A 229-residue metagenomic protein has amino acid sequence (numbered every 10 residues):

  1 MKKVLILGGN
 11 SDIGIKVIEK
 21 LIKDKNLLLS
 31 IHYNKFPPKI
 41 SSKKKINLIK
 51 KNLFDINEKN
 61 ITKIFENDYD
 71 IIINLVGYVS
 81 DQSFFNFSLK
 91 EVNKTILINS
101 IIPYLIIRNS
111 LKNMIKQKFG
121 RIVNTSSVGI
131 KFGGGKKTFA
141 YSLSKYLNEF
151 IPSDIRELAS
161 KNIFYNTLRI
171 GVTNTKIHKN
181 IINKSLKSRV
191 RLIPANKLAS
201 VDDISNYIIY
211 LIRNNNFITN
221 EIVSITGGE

Functional and structural regions predicted by a protein language model:
N10, G14-I18: N-terminal Rossmann NAD(P)H-binding glycine-rich loop of SDR-like oxidoreductase domains
L75-D81, G228: Conserved NAD(P)H cofactor-binding loop of Rossmann-fold oxidoreductase domains
S83-F84, E91-N93, H178, R189: Substrate-binding pocket helix/loop in short-chain dehydrogenase/reductase
I107-R108, S153: A short, exposed helix-loop element centered on a Lys and neighboring polar residues
F119, L198-I225: C-terminal substrate-recognition "lid" of short-chain dehydrogenase/reductases
R121-A159, V172: Catalytic loop of short-chain dehydrogenase/reductase
A159, F164, I218-E221: Short, small/polar-rich loop/turn modules that mediate ligand/substrate recognition or access, typified
